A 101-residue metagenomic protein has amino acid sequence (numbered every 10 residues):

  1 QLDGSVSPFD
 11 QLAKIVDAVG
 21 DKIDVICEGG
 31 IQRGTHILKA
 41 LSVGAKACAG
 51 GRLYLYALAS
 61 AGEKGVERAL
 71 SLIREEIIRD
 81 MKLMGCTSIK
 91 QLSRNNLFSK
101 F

Functional and structural regions predicted by a protein language model:
Q1-S5: Inter-helical junctions in multi-pass inner-membrane proteins, predominant in energy-converting antiporter-like
S7-E28, Q32-F101: Alpha/beta catalytic cores of nucleotide-metabolism and tRNA/nucleoside-modifying enzymes
